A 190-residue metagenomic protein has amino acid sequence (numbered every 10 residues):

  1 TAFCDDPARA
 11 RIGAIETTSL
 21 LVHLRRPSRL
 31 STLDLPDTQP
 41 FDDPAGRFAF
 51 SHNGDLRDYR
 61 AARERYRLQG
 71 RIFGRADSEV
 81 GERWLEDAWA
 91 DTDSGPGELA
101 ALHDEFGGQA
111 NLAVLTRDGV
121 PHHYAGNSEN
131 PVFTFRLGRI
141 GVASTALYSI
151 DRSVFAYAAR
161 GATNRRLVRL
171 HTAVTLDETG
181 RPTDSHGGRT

Functional and structural regions predicted by a protein language model:
T1-T190: N-terminal segments that mediate ammonia production and transfer in glutamine-dependent amidotransferase systems
